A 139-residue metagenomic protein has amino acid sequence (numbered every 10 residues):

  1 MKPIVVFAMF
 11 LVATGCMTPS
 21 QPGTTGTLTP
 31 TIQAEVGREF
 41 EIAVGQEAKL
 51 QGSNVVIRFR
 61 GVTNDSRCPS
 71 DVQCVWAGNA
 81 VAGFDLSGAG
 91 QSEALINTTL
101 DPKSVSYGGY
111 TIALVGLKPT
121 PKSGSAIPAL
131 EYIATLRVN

Functional and structural regions predicted by a protein language model:
M1-I4: Positively charged n-region of N-terminal signal peptides that target proteins for export
V12-G15: C-terminal motif of bacterial Sec signal peptides marking the signal peptidase cleavage site
M17-S20: Bacterial signal peptide processing site
L28-Q73: N-terminal secretory signal peptides
R38, V44-Q46, S53-V55, G78-A82 (+3 more regions): Envelope-exposed proteins and targeting segments
V56-T98: Mature extracytoplasmic domains of secretory-pathway proteins
T98-P121: Short Fe-S-cluster ligation motifs
L117-L130, T135-V138: Short, exposed beta-strand-loop hairpins at the edges of beta-sheets in extracellular/periplasmic proteins
